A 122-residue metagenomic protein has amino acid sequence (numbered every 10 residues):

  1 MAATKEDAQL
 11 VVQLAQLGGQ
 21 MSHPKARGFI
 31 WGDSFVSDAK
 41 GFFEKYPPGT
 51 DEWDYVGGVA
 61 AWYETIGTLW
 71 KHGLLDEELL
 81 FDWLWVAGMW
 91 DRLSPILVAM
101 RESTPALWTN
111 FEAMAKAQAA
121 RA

Functional and structural regions predicted by a protein language model:
M1-A122: Acidic, Ser/Pro/Thr-rich low-complexity regulatory regions and the short amphipathic helical interaction modules they
